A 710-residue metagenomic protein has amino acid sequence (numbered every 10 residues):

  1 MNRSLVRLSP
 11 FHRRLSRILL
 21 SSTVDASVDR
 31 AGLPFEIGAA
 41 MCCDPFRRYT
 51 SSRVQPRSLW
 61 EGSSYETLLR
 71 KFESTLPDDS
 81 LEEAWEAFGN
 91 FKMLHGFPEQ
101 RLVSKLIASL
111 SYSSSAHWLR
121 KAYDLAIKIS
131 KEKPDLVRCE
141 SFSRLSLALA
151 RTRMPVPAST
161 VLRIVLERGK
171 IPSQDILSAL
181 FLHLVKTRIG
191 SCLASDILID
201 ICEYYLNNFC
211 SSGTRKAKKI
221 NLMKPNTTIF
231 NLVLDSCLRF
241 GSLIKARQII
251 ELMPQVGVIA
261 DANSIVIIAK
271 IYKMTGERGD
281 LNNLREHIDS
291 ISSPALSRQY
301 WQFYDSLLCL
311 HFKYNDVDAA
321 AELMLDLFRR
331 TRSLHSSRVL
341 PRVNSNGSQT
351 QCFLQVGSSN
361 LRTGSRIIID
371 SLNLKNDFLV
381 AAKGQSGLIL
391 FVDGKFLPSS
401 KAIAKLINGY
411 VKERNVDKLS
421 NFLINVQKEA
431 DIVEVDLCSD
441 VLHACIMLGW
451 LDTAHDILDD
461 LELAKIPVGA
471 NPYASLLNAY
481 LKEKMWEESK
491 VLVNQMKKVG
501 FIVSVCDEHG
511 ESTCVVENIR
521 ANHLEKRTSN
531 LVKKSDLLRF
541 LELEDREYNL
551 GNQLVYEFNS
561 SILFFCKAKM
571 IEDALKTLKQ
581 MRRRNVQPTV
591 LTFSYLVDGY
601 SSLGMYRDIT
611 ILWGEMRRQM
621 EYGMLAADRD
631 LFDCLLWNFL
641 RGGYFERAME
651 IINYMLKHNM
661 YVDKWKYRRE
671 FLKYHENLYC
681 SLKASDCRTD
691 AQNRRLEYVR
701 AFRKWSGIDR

Functional and structural regions predicted by a protein language model:
M1-R710: A basic, Ser/Thr-enriched alpha-helical scaffold prevalent in eukaryotic organelle gene-expression machinery
